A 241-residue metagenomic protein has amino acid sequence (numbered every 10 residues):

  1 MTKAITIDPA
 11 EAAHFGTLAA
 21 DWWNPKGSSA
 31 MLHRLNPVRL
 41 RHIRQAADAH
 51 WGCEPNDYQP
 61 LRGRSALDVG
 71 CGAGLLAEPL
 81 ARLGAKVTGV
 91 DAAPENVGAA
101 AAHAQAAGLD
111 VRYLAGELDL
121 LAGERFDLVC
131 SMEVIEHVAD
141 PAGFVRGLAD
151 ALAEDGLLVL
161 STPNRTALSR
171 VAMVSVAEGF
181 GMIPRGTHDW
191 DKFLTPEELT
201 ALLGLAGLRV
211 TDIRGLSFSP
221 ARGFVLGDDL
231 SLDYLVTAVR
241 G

Functional and structural regions predicted by a protein language model:
M1-S29: N-terminal, positively charged/glycine-rich alpha-helical extensions of SAM-dependent methyltransferases
R34-R62: Conserved alpha-helix/loop element of class I SAM-dependent methyltransferases that forms part of the SAM/SAH-binding
A47, W51, A104, L203: Conserved hydrophobic residues forming the short capping helix/wall of the S-adenosyl-L-methionine
E54-Q59, R64-L168, P196-L199, V236-R240: Conserved SAM-binding loop
T162, G181-E198: Acceptor-substrate binding/catalytic loop of class I
S169-G179: Short, flexible, mixed-charge acidic loops at enzyme active sites
D191-G207, I213: Short alpha-helix
F224-G241: Core SAM-dependent methyltransferase catalytic element
